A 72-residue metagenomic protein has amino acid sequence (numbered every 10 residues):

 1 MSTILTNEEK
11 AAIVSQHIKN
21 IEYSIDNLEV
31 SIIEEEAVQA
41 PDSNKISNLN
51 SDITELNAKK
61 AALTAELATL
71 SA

Functional and structural regions predicted by a protein language model:
M1-V30, E34: Short, charge/polar-rich alpha-helical segments
I4, A11, Q39, I53-T54: A general, composition-driven signal for non-globular sequence regions
I4, E34-I46: Charged, low-complexity interaction regions
E8-E9, E34-A37, A58-A65: Short, intrinsically disordered, low-complexity terminal segments
S24-L28, N48-A72: Amphipathic alpha-helical coiled-coil segments
